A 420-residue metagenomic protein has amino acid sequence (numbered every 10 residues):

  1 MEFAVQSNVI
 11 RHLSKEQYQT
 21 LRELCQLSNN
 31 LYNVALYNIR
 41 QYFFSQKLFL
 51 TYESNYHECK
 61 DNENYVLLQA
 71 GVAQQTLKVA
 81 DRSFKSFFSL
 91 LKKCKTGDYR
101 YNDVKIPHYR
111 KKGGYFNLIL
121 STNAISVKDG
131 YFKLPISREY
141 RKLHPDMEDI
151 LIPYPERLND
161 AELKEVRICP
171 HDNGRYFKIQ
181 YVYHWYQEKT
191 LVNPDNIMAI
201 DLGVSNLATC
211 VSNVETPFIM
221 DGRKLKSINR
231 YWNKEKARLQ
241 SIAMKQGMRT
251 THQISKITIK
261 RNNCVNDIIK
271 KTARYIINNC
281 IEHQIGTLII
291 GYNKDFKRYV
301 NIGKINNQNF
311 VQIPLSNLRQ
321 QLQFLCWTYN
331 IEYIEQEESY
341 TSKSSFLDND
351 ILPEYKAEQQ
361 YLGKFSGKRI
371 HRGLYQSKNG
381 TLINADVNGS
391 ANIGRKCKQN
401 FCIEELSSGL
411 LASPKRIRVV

Functional and structural regions predicted by a protein language model:
M1-V420: Nucleic-acid substrate recognition interfaces
